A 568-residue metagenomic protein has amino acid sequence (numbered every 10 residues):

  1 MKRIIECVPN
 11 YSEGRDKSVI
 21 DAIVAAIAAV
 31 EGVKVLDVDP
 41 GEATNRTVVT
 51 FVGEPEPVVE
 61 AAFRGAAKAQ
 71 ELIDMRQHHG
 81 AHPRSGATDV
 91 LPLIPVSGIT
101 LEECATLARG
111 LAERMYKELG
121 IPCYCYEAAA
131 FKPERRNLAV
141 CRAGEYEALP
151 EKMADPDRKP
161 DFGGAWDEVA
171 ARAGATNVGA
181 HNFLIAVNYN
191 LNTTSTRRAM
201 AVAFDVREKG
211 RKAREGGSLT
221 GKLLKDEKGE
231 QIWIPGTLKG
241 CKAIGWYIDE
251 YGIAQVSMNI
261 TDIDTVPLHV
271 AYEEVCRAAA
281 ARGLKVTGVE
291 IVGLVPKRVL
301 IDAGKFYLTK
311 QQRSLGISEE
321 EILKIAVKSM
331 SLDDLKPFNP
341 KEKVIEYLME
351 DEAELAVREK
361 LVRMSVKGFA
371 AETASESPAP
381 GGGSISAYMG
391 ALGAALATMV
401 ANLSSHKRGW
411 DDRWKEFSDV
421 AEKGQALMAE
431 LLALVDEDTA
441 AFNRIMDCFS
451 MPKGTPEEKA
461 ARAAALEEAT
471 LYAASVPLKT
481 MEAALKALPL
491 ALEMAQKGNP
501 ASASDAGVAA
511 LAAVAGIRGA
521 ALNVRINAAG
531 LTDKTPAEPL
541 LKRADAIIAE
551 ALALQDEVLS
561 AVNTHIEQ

Functional and structural regions predicted by a protein language model:
M1-G368, S375, K453, A461 (+2 more regions): Long, contiguous binding/interaction regions
C7-E13, G80, S85-P92, T373-V400 (+1 more regions): Conserved phosphate/anionic-ligand binding catalytic regions in large, soluble enzymes, centered on
G65, F369, A395-M399, L434 (+5 more regions): Amphipathic, well-ordered alpha-helical segments in soluble domains
L111, I121-C125, E134-N137, A487 (+1 more regions): Preference for long, well-ordered alpha-helical segments
F183-I185, D438-L511, A515, N527: Amphipathic alpha-helical interface segments
A356-S365, A371, K479, A483-K486 (+1 more regions): Polytopic transmembrane helical bundles with strong interfacial aromatic enrichment
Y388-L392, V420, L427-L434, A473-A483 (+4 more regions): Amphipathic alpha-helix face/heptad-repeat signature
H406-P452, I547-D556: A structural-propensity feature for long, helix-poor, extended segments
